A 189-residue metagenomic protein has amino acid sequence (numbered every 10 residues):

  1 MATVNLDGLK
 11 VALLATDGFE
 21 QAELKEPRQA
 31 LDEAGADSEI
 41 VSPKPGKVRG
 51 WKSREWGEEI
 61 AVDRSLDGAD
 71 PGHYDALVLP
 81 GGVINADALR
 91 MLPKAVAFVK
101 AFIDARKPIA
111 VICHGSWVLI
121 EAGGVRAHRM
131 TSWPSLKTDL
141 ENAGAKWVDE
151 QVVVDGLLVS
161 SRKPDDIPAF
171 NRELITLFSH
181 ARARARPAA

Functional and structural regions predicted by a protein language model:
M1-A105, I109, W117-A127, K137-A189: Extended, subdomain-level signal for the structured scaffold at the beginning of enzyme domains
C113: Catalytic nucleophile serine of serine hydrolases, specifically the conserved "nucleophile elbow" pentapeptide
M130: Anionic-ligand binding patches
